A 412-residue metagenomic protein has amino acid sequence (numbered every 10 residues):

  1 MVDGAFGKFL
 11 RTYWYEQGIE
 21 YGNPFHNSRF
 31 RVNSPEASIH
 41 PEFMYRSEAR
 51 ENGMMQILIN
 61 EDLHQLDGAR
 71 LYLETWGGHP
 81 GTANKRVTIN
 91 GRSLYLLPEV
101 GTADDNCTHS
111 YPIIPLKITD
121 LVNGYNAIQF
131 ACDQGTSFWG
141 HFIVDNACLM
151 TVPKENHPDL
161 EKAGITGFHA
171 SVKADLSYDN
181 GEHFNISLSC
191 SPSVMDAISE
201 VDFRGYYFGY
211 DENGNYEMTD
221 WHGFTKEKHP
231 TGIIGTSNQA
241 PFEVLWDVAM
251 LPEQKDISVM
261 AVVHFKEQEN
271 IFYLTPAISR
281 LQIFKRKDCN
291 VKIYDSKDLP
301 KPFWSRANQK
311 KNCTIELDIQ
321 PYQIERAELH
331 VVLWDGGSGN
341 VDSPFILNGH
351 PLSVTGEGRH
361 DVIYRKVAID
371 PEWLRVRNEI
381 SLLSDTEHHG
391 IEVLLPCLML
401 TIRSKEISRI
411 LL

Functional and structural regions predicted by a protein language model:
M1-N213, E253, V262-L412: Beta-strand-rich recognition domains
P112-I114, A240-D247: Short S/T/G- and acidic-enriched coil/turn segments that sit immediately N-terminal to beta-strands in beta-sandwich
L176, T231-I234: Short, intrinsically disordered, charge-biased short linear motifs at domain edges
F184-I186, F242, I257: Hydrophobic core residues within well-ordered beta-strands of beta-rich domains
Y216-H222: A surface/secretory-pathway sequence property marking extracellular, secreted, or lumenal proteins enriched
F224-G232: Trp- and S/T/G-rich repeat-edge/linker motifs of beta-rich repeat architectures
I234-A240, G356-G358: Short beta-strand segments within Ig-like beta-sandwich modules, predominantly Fibronectin type-III
A249-S258: Eukaryote-biased detector of low-complexity, proline/serine/threonine-rich segments and adjacent exposed loops
